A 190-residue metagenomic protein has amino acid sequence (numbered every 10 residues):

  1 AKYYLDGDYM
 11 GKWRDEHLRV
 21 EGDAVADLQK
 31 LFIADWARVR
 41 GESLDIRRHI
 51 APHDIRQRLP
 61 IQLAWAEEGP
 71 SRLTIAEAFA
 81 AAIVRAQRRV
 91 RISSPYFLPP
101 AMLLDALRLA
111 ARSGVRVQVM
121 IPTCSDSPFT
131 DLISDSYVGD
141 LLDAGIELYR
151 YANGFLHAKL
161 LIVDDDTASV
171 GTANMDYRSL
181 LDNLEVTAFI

Functional and structural regions predicted by a protein language model:
A1-I190: Charged, low-complexity intrinsically disordered terminal segments
